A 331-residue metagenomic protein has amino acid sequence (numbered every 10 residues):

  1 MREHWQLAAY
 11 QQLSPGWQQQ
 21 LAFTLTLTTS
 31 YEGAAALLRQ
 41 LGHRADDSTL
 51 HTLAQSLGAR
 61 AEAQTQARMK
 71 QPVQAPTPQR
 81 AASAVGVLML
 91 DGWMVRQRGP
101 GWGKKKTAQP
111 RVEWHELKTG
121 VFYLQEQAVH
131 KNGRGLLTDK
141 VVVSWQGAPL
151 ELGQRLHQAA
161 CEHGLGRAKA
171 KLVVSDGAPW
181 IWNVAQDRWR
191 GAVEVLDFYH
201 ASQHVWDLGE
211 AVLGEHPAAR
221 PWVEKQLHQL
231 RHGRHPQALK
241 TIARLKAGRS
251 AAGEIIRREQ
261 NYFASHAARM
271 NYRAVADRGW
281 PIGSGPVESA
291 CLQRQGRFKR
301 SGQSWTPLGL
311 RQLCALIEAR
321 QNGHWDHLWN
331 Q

Functional and structural regions predicted by a protein language model:
M1-Q331: Catalytic center-proximal scaffold of phosphoryl-transfer enzymes
